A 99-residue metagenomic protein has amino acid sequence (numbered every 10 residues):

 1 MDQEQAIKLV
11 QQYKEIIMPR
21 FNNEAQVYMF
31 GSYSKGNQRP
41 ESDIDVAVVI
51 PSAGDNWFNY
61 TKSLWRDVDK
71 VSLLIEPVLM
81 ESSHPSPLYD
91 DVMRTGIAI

Functional and structural regions predicted by a protein language model:
M1-Q26, K35-P40, P51-I99: Catalytic core of pol beta-like nucleotidyltransferases
D45-A47: Short, well-ordered beta-strand segments
